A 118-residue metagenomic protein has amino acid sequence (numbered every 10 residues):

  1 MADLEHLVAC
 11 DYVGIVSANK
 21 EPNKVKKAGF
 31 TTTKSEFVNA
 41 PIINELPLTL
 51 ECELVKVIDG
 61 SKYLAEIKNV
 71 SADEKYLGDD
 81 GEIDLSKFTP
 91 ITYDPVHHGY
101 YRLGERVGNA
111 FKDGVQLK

Functional and structural regions predicted by a protein language model:
M1-K118: Basic, polyanion-binding surface patches
